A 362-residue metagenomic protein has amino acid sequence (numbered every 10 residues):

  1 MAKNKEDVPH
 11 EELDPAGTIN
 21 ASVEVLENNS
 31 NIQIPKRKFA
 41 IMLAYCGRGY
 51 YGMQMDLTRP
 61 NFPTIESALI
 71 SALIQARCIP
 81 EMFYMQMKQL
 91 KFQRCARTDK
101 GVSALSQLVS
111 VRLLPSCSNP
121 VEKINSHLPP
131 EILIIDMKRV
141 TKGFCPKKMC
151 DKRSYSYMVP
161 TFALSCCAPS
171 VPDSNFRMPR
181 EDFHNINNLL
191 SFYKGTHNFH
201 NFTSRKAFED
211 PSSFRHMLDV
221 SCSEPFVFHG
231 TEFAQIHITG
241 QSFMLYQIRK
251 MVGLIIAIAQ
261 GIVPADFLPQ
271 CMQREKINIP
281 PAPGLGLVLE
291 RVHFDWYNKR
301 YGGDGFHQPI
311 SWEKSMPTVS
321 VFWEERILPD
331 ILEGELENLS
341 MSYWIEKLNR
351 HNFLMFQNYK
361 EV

Functional and structural regions predicted by a protein language model:
M1-V362: Structured-RNA-binding interfaces characteristic of tRNA pseudouridine synthases
